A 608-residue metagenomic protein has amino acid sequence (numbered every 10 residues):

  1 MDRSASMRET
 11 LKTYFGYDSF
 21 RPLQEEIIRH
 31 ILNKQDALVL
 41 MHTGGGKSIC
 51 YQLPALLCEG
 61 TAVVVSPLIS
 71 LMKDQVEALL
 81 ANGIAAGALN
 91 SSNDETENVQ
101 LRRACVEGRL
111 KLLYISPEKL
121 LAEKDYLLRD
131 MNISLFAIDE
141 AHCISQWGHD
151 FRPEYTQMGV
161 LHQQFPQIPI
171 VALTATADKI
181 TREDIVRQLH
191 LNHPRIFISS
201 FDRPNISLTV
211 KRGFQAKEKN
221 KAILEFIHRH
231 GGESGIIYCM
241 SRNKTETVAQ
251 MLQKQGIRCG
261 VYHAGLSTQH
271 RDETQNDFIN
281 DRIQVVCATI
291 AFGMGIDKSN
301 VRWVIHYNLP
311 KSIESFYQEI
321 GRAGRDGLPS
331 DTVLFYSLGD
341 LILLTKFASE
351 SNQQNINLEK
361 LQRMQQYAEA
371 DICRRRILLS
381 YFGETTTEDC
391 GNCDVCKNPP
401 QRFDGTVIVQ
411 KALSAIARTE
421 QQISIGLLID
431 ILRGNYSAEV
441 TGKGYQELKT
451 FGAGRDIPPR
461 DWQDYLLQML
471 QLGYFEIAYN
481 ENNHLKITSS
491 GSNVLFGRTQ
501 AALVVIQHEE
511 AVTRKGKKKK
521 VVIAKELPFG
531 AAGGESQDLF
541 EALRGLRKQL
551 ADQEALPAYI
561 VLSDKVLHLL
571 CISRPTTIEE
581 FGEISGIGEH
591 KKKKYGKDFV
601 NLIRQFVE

Functional and structural regions predicted by a protein language model:
M1-M7, I356-L358, T387-E608: Accessory DNA-binding and partner-docking regions appended to nucleic-acid-acting proteins, especially the terminal
R3-Y14, D18-P22, E26-S48, L56-C58 (+3 more regions): Helicase motor core with emphasis on the C-terminal RecA-like subdomain
I31, I227, F278, A368 (+2 more regions): Short helix-to-turn junction characteristic of helix-turn-helix DNA-binding domains, especially the helix
P166, G231, D371, Q421 (+1 more regions): Flexible coil/turn residues that form the inter-helical turn or adjacent wing/linker of helix-turn-helix
Q353-F382: Short, charged low-complexity linear segments at domain edges
